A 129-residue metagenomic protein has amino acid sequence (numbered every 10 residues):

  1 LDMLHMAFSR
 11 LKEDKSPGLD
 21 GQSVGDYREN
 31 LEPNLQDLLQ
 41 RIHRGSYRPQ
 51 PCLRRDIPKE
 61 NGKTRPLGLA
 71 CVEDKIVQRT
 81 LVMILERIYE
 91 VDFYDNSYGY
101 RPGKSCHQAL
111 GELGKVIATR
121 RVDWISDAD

Functional and structural regions predicted by a protein language model:
L1-A128: Conserved pre-catalytic core of RNA-dependent polymerases
